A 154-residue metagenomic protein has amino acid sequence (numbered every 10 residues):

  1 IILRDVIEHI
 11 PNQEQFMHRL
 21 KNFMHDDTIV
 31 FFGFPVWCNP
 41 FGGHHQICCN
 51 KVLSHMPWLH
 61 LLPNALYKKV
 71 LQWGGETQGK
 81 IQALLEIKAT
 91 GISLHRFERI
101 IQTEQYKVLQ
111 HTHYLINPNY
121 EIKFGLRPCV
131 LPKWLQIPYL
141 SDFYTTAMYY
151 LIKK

Functional and structural regions predicted by a protein language model:
I2: A conserved beta-strand element that flanks and buttresses the S-adenosyl-L-methionine
D5-H9: A short His-aromatic
E14-F23, I29-Y150: S-adenosyl-L-methionine-dependent methyltransferase catalytic module, highlighting the catalytic core
I152-K154: Active-site beta-strand termini and strand-to-loop segments that position acidic
